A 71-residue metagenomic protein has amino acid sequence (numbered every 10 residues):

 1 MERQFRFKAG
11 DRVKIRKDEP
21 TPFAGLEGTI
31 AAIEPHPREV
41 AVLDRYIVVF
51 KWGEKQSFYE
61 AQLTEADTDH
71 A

Functional and structural regions predicted by a protein language model:
E2-H70: Basic/aromatic-rich interaction segments and small domains that mediate binding to polyanionic partners
